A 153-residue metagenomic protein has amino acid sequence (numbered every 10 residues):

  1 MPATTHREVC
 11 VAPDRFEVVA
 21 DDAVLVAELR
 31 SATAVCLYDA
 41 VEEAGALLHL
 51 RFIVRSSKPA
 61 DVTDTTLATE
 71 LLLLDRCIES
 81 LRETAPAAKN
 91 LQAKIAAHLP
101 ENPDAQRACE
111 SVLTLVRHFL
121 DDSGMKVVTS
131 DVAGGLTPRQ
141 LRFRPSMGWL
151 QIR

Functional and structural regions predicted by a protein language model:
M1-S31, V41: Phosphate-centric recognition/catalysis
P2-A12, F16, T65-A68, C109 (+2 more regions): Terminal helix-to-tail segments of small alpha-helical proteins
L25-T84: Conserved mixed alpha/beta catalytic, RNA-binding, or beta-rich assembly cores of soluble enzyme, regulatory
R51-V54, A97-E101, A133-L136: Acidic, glycine-rich active-site loops and adjacent beta-strand->loop/helix elements that engage anionic groups
C77-T84, N102, F119-K126: Change "in soluble alpha/beta enzymes" to "in soluble alpha/beta proteins
K89-A97: Short glycine-rich phosphate-binding loop at a beta-alpha junction
H98-V112: Phosphate/ribose-phosphate-bearing ligand recognition and processing surfaces, centered on ADP-ribose/NAD(+/P+) systems
C109-R153: Divalent-metal-activated hydrolytic enzyme cores
